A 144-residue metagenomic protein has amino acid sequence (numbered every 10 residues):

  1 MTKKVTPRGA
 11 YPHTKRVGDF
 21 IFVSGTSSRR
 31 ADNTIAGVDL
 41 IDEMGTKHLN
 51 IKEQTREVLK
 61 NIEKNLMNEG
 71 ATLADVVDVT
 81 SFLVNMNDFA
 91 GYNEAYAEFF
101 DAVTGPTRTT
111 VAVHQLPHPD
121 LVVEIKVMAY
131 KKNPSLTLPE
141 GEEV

Functional and structural regions predicted by a protein language model:
M1-K60, K64-V77, L83-V144: N-terminal presequence-like segments and the immediate start of the first folded domain
